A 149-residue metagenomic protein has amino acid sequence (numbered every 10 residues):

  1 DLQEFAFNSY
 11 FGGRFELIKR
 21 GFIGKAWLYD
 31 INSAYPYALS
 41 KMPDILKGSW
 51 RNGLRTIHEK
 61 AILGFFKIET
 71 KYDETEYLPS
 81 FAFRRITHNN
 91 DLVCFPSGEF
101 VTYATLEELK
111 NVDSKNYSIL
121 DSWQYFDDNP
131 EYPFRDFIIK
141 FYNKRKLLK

Functional and structural regions predicted by a protein language model:
D1-K149: Conserved acidic
